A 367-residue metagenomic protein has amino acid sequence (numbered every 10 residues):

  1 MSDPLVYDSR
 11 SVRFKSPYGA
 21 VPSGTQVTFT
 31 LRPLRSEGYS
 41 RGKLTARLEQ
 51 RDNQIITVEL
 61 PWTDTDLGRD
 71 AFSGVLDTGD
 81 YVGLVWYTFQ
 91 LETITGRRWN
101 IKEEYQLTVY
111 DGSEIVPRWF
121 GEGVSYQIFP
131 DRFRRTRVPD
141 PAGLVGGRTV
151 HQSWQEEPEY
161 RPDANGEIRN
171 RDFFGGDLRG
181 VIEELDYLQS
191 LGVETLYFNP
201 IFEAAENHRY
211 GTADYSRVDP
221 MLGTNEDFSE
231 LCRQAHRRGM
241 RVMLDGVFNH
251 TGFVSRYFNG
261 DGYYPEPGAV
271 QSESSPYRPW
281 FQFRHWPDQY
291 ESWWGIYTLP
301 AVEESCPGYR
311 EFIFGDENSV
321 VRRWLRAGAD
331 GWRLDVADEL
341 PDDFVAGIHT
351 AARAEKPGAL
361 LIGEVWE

Functional and structural regions predicted by a protein language model:
M1-G123, E355: Glycan-association/targeting regions that enable binding to alpha-glucans and other polysaccharides
Q26-T28, A71, L84-W86, G121-S125 (+5 more regions): Extracellular structured ligand-interaction cores
A46, L91, P130, R137 (+4 more regions): Glycine-rich, histidine-containing beta strand-loop boundary motifs that form or position
V124-Y126, L196-F198, V242-L244, W332 (+1 more regions): Hydrophobic faces of well-ordered beta-strands that scaffold small-molecule active sites in alpha/beta enzyme cores
F129-E194, I201-A327, G347-E355: Substrate-binding/active-site clefts of carbohydrate-active enzymes
P220-L222, A337-F344: Acidic-and-aromatic substrate-binding clefts and catalytic sites of carbohydrate-active enzymes
W324, D330-R333, A337-E339: Conserved, well-ordered alpha-helix/loop/beta-strand core segments that scaffold catalytic motifs
T350-E367: Long amphipathic alpha-helical scaffold regions
